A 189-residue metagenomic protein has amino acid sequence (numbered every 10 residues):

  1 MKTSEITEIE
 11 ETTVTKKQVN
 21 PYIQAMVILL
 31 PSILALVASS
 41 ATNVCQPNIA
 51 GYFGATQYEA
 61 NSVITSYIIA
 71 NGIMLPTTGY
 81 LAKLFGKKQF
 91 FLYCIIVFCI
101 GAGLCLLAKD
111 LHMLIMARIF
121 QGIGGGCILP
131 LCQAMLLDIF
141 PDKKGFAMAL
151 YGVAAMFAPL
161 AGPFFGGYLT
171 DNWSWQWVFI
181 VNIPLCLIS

Functional and structural regions predicted by a protein language model:
T3-S189: Transmembrane-helix bundle of Major Facilitator Superfamily
